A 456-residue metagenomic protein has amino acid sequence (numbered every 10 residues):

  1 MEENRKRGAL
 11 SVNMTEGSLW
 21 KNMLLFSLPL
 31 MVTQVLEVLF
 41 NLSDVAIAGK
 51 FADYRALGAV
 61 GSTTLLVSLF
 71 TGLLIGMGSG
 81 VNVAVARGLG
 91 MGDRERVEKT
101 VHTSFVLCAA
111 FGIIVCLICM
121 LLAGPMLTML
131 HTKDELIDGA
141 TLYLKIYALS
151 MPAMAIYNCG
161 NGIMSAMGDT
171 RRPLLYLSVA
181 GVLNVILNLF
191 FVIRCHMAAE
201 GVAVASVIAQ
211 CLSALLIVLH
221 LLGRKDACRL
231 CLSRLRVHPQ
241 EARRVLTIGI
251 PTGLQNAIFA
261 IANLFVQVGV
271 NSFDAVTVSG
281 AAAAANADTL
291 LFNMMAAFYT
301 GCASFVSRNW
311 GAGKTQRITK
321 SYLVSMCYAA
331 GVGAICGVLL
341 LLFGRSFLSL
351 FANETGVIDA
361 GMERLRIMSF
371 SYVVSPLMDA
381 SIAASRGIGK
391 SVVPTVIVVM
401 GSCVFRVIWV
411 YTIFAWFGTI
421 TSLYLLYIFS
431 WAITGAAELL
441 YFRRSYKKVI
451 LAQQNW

Functional and structural regions predicted by a protein language model:
M1-S27, V85-P152, R194-I250, V306-S371 (+1 more regions): Short alpha-helical transmembrane segments in multi-pass integral membrane proteins
M14-F51, L65-G80, A84, A109-C116 (+5 more regions): N-terminal transmembrane alpha-helices
L25-D44, I146, Y157, A180 (+5 more regions): Transmembrane helical elements of multi-pass membrane transporters/channels
L39-L57, L127-D134, F190-M197, A257-A284 (+4 more regions): Helix-terminus/linker motif at the lipid-water interface of multi-pass membrane proteins
A52-L65, A140, L144, A203 (+3 more regions): Small-residue hotspots at the loop-to-helix junctions and early N-terminal turns of transmembrane alpha-helices
L57-L117, M154-P173, Q267, G280-G344 (+2 more regions): Small-residue-rich hydrophobic transmembrane alpha-helices
L69, N184-N188, A214-V218, L290-N293 (+3 more regions): Hydrophobic transmembrane alpha-helices of multi-pass small-molecule transporters
G78, Y147-S165, P173-N184, V202-I217 (+4 more regions): Short runs within selected transmembrane alpha-helices of multi-pass transporters and secretion channels
